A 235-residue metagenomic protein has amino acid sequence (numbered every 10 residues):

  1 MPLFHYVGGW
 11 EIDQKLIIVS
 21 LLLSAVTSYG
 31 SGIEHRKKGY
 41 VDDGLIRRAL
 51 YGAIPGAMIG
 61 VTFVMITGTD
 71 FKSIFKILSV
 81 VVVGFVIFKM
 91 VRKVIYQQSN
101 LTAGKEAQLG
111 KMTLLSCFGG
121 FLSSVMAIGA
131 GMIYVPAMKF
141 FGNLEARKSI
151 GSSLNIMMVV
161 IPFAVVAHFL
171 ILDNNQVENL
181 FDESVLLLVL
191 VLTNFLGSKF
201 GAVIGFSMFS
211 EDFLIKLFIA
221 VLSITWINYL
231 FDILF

Functional and structural regions predicted by a protein language model:
M1, V19-G32, F63, S99-G104 (+2 more regions): Hydrophobic alpha-helical transmembrane segments
M1-K15, I133-K148: Interfacial segments of multi-pass membrane proteins
P2-Q14, G30-G119, L170-F235: Juxtamembrane transmembrane-helix boundary motif
E11-S20, D42-R48, N143-L154: Membrane-interface alpha-helices at helix entry/exit sites of multi-pass transporters
I17-A25, L50, I54, S153-I161 (+1 more regions): Transmembrane helix-bundle signature of multi-pass membrane transporters/permeases
A103-V135, F141, L154-I161: Helix-loop-helix "hairpin" substructures at the membrane interface of multi-pass membrane proteins
